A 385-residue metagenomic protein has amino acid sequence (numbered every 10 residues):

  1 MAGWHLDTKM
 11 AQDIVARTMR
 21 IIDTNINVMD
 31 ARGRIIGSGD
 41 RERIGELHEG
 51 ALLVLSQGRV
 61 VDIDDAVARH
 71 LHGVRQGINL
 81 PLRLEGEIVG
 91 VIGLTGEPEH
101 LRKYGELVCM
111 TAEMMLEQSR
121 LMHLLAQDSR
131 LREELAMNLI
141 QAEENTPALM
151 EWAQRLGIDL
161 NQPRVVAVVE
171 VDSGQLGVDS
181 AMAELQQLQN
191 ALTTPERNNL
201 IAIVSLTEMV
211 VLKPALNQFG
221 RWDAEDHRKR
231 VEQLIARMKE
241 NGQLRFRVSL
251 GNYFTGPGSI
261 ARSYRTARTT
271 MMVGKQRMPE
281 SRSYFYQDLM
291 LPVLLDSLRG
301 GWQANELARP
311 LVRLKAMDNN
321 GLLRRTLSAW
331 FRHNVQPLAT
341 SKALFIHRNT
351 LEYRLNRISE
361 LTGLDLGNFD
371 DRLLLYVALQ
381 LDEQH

Functional and structural regions predicted by a protein language model:
M1-M137, N320-H385: Alpha-helical/coil-rich non-catalytic "connector" segments in signaling and regulatory proteins
L6, G96, H123-L124, M137-Q141 (+4 more regions): A general boundary/transition motif marking the beginning of the first structured unit of a protein
I22-M29, R102-L116, E143-Q154, N190-T193 (+2 more regions): Short N-terminal helix-initiation segments at or just after the protein's N-terminus
V108, A112, L116-S180: Compact, aliphatic and Gly/Pro-tolerant "microcore" segments centered on a short helix or tight beta-hairpin and their
P147-E151, R155-V166, E170-H385: Cytosolic nucleotide-utilizing catalytic cores of signal-transduction proteins
